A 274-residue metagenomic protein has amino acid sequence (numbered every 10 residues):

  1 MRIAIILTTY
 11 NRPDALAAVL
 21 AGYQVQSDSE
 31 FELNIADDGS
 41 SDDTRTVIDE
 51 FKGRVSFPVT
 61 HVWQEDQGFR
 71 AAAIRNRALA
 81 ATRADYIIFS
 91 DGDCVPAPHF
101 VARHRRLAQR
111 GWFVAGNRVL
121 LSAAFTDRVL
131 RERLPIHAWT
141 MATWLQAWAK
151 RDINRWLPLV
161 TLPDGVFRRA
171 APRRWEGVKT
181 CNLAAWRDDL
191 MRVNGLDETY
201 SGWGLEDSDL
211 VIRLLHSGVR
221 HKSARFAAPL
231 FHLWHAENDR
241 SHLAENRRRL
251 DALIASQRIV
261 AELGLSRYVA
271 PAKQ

Functional and structural regions predicted by a protein language model:
R2-A4, E32, D209: Cell-envelope/extracellular polymer assembly enzymes that use nucleotide-activated donors
A21-E30: Short, acidic, metal-binding catalytic loop of nucleotide-sugar glycosyltransferases
E30-G39, T60-Q64: Short beta-strand/loop segment that forms part of the nucleotide-sugar
D37-I48, C94: A conserved acidic beta->alpha catalytic loop
E65-T82, H99: Glycine-rich, basic loop-to-helix element that forms the pyrophosphate-binding segment of sugar-nucleotide handling
I87: Short aromatic/hydrophobic "clamp" motif used to bind/position activated sugar donors
H99-W148: Conserved donor NDP-sugar-binding/catalytic core segment of glycosyltransferases
G177-N194, S201-V219, R225-F226: A short, conserved alpha-helix in the catalytic core of glycosyltransferases
